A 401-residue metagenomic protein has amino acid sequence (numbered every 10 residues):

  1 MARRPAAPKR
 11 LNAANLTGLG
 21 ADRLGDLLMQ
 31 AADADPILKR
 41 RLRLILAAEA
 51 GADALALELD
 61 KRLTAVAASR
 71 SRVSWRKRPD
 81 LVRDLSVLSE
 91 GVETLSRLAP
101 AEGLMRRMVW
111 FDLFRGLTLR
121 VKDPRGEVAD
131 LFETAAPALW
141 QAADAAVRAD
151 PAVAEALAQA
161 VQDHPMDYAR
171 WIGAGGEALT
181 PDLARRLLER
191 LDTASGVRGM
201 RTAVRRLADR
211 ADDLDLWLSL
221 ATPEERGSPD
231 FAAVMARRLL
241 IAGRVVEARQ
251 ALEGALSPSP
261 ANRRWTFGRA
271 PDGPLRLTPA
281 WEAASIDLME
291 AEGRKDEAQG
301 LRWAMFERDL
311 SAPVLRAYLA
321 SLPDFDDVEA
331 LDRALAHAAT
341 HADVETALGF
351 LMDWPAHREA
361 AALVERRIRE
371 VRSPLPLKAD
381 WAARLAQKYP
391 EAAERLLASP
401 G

Functional and structural regions predicted by a protein language model:
M1-G401: Eukaryote-biased, non-catalytic alpha-solenoid scaffold regions
